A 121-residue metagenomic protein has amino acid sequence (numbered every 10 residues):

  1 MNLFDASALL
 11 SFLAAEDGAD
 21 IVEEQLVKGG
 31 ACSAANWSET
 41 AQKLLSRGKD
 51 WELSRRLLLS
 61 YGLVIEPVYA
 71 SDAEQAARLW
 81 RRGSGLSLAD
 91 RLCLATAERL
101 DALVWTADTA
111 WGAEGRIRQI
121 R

Functional and structural regions predicted by a protein language model:
M1, S33, L94-R121: Acidic, PIN/NYN-like endoribonuclease modules and their adjacent C-terminal/linker elements
M1-C32, L44-R56: Short, well-structured N-terminal submotif of metal-dependent ribonuclease cores
A8-L9, N36, D72, L92-C93 (+1 more regions): Alpha-helix capping/helix-boundary segments
A19-I21, G29, K49-W51, Y61-E66 (+4 more regions): Hydrophobic/basic alpha-helical segments enriched in Actinobacteria
I21, L57-L59, Q75-W80: Glycine/charged-rich beta-loop-alpha catalytic/anionic-binding loops adjacent to active sites
K43, L57-S60, A95: Short acidic/histidine-centered micro-motifs embedded in hydrophobic/aromatic stretches that mark compact functional
V64-A107: Active-site neighborhoods of divalent-metal-dependent phosphate/nucleic-acid chemistry enzymes
